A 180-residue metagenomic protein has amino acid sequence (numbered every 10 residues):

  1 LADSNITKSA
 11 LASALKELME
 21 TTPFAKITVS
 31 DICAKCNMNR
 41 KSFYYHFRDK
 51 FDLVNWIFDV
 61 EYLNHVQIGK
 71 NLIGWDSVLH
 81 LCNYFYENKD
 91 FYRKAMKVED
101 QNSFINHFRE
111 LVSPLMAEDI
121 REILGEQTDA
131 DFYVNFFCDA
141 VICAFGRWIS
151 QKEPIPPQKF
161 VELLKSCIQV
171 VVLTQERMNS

Functional and structural regions predicted by a protein language model:
D3-A10, D129: N-terminal positioning helix adjacent to the helix-turn-helix/winged-helix DNA-binding module
S4, I32-D52, Y84-E87, F91-A95 (+2 more regions): Basic/polar phosphate-binding segments, predominantly the helix-turn-helix DNA-binding elements of transcriptional
K8-K16, E20, A25-V29, A34-N37 (+3 more regions): An amphipathic alpha-helix adjacent to DNA-recognition modules
L15, M19, I57, E61 (+4 more regions): Hydrophobic recognition helices of helix-based DNA-binding modules
G69, Y92-A95, I120, W148 (+2 more regions): Secondary-structure edge/capping motif, primarily at the C-terminal ends of alpha-helices and the immediately following
G74, K97, Q101, E126-A130 (+1 more regions): Residue-level recognition of alpha-helical structural elements
H80, D100-L124, T128-C143, Q169 (+1 more regions): Amphipathic alpha-helical packing segments from all-alpha helical-bundle domains
R147-S180: C-terminal peripheral helix-coil segments that are non-catalytic and often amphipathic
